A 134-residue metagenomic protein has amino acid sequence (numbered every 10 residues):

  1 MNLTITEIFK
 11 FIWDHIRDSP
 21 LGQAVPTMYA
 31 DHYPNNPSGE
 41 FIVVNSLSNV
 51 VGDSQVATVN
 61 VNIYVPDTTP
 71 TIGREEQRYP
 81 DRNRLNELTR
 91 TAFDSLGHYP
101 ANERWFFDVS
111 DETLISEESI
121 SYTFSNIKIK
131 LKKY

Functional and structural regions predicted by a protein language model:
M1-A24, N45-Y134: Charged, amphipathic alpha-helical segments and their flanking helix caps
T27-S38: Short acidic low-complexity segments
N36-S46: A short, hydrophobic beta-strand-centered structural micro-motif
